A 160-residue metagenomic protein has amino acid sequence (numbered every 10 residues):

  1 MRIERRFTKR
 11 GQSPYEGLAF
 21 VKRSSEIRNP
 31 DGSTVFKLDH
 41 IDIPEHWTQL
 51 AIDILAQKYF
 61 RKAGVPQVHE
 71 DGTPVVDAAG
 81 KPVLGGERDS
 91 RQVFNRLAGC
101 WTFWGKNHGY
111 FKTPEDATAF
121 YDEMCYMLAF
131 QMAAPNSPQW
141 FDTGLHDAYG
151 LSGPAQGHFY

Functional and structural regions predicted by a protein language model:
M1-Y160: Extended catalytic cores of very large enzyme megasubunits
